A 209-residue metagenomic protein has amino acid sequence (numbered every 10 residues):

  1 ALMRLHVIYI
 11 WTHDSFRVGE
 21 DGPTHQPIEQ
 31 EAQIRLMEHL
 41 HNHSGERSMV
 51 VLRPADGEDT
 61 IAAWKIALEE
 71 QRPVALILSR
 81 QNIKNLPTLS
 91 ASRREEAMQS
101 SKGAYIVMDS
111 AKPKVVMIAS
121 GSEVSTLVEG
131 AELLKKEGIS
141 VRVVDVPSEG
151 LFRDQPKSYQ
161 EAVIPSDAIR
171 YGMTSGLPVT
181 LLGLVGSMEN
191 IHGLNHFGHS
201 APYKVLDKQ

Functional and structural regions predicted by a protein language model:
A1-R4: Acidic (Asp/Glu)-rich catalytic clusters
W11, F16-V51, T60, L68-Q209: Thiamine diphosphate
D56: Active-site-adjacent substrate-binding region of metalloamidase/peptidase-like peptide-processing proteins
